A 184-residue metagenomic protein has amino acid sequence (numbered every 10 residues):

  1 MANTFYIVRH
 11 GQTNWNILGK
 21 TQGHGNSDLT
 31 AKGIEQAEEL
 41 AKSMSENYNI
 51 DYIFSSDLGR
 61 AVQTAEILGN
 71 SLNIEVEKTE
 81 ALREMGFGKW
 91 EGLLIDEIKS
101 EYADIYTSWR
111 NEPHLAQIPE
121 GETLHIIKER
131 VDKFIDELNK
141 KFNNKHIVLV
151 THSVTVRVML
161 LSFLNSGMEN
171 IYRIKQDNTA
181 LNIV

Functional and structural regions predicted by a protein language model:
A2, V62, D132-I183: Active-site-adjacent alpha-helix immediately C-terminal to a catalytic or transition-state-stabilizing loop
A2-Q12, D104-T107: Short coil-to-beta-strand
I7-T13, V150-T155: Histidine-centered catalytic micro-motifs
Q12-K78: Active-site-proximal alpha-helix that buttresses catalytic centers in soluble enzyme cores
D28, S71-R130: Phosphate-handling substructures
E38-S45, K128, D132-K140: Generic structural signal for well-ordered alpha-helical scaffold segments
S55-S56, E129, V150-T151: Short beta-strand scaffold positions
